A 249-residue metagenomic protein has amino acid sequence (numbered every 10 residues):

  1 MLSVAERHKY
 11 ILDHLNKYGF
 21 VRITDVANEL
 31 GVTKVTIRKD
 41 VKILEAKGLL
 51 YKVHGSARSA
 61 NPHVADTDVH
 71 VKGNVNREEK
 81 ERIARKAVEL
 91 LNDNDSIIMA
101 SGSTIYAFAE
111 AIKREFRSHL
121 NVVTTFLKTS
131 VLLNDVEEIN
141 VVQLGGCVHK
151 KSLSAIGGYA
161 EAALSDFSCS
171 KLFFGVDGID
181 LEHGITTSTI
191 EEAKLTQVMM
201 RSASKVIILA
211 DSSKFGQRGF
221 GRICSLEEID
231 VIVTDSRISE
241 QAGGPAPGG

Functional and structural regions predicted by a protein language model:
L2-Y10, N16-T24, N28-L30, V35 (+4 more regions): HTH-adjacent hinge/linker in prokaryotic transcriptional regulators
S3-D13, G19-V26, G31, T36 (+3 more regions): Conserved phosphate- and dinucleotide-binding cores of soluble alpha/beta proteins, encompassing both enzyme active
I97-I98, V122, S188: Conserved SAM-binding loop
T104: Hydrophobic/small residue at the entry helix of a nucleotide-binding pocket
F108-A111, V198: A short acidic, amphipathic alpha-helical/loop segment
L120-V122, V141: Short beta-strand element of Class I
